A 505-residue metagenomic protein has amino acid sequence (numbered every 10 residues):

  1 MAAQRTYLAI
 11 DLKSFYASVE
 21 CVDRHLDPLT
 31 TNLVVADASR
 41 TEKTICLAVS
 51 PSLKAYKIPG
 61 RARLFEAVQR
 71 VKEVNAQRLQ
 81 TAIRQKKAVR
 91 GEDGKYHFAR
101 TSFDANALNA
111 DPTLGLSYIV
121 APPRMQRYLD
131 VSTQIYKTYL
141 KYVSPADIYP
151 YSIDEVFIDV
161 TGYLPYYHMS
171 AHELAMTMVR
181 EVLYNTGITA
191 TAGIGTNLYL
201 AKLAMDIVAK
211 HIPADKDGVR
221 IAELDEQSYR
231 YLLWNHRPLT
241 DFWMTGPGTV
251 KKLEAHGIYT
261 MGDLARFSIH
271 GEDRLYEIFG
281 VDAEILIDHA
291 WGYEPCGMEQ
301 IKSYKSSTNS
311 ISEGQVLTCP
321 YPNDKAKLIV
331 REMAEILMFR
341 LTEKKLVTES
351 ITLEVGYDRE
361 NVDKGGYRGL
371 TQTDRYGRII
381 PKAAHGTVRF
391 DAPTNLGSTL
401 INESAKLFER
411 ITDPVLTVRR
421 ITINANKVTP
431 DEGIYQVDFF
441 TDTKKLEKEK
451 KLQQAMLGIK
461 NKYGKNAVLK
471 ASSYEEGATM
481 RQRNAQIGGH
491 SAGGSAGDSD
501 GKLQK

Functional and structural regions predicted by a protein language model:
M1-D288, P295-M298, T443-K505: Gly/Gly-Pro- and Ser/Thr-rich, intrinsically disordered tail segments characteristic of DNA damage-repair and tolerance
A2, A9, D241, P247-T417: DNA-contacting surface of Y-family translesion DNA polymerases
L29-T31, E349, A384-G386, R419-I421 (+1 more regions): A generic structural signal for short beta-strands and their flanking turns/coil linkers
I153-V156, V347-V362, N424-E432: Core structural elements
V156-G162, A384-D391, Y435-T441: Short, hydrophobic beta-strand segments
A190-I194, E349-L353, R419-I421: A short glycine-rich, hydrophobically flanked beta-strand micro-motif that places a catalytic Asp/Glu for divalent metal
D363-Y367, G433-V437, R481: Short conserved micro-motifs at the rims of enzyme active sites and ligand-binding pockets
A405-N461: C-terminal hydrophobic structural anchor segments that stabilize assembly/packing rather than catalytic chemistry
